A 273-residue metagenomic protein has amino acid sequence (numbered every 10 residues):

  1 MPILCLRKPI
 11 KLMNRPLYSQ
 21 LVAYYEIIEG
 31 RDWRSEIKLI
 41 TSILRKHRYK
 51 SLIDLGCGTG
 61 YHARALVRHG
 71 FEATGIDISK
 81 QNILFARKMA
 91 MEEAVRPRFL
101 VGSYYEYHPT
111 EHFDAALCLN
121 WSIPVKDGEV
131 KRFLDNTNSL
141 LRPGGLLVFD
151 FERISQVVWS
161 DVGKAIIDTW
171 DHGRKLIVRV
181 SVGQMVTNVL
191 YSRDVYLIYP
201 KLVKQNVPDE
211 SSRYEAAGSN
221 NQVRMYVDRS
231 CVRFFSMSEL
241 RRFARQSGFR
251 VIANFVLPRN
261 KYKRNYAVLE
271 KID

Functional and structural regions predicted by a protein language model:
C5-H47: Conserved class I S-adenosyl-L-methionine
Y49-G58: Conserved class I S-adenosyl-L-methionine
Y61-E106: Class I SAM-dependent methyltransferase SAM/SAH-binding core
H108-A115: A short acidic, Gly/Pro-enriched loop at the edge of an enzyme's catalytic core that lines a small-molecule cofactor
L119-W121: Residues lining the SAM
K131-P143: A short glycine-rich, Lys/Arg-flanked "PGG" loop and its adjoining helix->strand segment in the class I
V148-S238: SAM-dependent methyltransferase
R233-D273: C-terminal lobe and adjacent flexible extensions of AdoMet/dcAdoMet transferase-like proteins
